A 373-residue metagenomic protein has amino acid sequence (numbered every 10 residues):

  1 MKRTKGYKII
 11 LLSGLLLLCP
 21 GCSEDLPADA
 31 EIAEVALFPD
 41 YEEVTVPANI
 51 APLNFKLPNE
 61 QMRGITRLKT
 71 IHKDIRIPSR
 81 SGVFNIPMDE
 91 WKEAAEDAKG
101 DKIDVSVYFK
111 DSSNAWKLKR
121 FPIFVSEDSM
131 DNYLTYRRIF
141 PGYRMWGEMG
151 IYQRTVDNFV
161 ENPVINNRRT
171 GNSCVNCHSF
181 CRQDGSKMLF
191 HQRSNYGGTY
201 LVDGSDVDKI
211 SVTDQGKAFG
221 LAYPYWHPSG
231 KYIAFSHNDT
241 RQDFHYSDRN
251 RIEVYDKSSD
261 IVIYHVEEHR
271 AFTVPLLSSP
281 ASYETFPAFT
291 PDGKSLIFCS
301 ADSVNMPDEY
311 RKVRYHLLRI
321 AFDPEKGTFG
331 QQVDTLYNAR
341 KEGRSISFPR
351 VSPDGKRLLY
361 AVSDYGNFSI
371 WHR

Functional and structural regions predicted by a protein language model:
L18-G21: C-terminal motif of bacterial Sec signal peptides marking the signal peptidase cleavage site
A30-D40, K73-E90, D157-S173, D203-G220 (+2 more regions): Multi-bladed beta-propeller domains
L37-F38, A115-R144, K217: Low-complexity, Pro/Ser/Thr- and charge-rich linker/hinge segments at domain boundaries
P39-E60: Contiguous beta-strand segments within globular domains
N132-M145, F235-K257, F298-Y315, A361-R373: Short, conserved, GDST-rich strand-edge loop motifs in beta-rich repeat architectures
S179-C181, Y225, A288, R350: Conserved beta-strand position repeated across blades of beta-propeller domains
R182-D184, P228-S229, P291-D292, P353-D354: Residue-level detector of Asp-centered blade-edge/turn motifs that repeat once per structural unit in beta-propeller
K187-M188, G230-I233, G293-L296, L358: Hydrophobic beta-strand positions that form the internal "hydrophobic ladder" of WD40/Gbeta-like beta-propeller blades
